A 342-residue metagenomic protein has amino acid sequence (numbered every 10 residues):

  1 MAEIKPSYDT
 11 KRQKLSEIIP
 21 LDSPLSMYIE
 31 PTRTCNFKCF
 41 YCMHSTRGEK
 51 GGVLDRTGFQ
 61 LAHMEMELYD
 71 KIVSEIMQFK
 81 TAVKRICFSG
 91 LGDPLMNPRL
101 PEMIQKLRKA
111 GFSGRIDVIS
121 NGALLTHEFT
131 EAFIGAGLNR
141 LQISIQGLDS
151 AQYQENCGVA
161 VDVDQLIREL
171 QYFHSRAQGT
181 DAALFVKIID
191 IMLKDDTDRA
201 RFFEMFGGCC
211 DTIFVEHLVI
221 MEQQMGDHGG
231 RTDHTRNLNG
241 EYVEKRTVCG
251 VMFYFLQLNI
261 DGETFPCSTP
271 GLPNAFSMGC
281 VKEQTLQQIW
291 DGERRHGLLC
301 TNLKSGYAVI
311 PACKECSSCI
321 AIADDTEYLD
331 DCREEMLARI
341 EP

Functional and structural regions predicted by a protein language model:
M1-S26, S45, E263-T264, S268-P342: Flexible mid-to-C-terminal extensions adjoining Fe-S/redox cofactors in radical SAM and related proteins
A2-R140, A151-R168, A323-P342: Conserved alpha-helical substructure of the radical SAM core
I29, R33-N36, V243, Y307-C313: Processing junctions and N-termini across compartments
F37, S150-A151, F265, Q284: Glycine-centered loop/turn positions within well-structured domains that cap or flank conserved ligand/cofactor-binding
K80-S89, G111-D117, I134-D149, V163-R231 (+1 more regions): Conserved C-terminal portion of the radical SAM core fold that forms the substrate/S-adenosylmethionine-binding
L125-H127, D195-R199, F265: Short, well-ordered alpha-helical microsegments
G226-G240, W290-R294: Short, positively charged
C249-M252: Short, small/polar residue-rich loop motifs at catalytic or cofactor-binding pockets
